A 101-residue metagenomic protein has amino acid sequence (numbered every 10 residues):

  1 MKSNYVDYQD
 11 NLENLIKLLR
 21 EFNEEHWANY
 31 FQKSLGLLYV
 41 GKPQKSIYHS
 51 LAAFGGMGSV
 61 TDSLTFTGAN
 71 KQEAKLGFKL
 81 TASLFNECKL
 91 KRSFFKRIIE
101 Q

Functional and structural regions predicted by a protein language model:
M1-Q32, S93-I99: Short terminal alpha-helical segments
N4-D7, L19, S46, A69-L80: Non-transmembrane, amphipathic alpha-helical segments
Q9-L12, I16, A28, Q32-L35 (+2 more regions): Generic structural concept
E21-T65: Amphipathic alpha-helical interaction modules
G55-Q101: Amphipathic alpha-helical binding modules
